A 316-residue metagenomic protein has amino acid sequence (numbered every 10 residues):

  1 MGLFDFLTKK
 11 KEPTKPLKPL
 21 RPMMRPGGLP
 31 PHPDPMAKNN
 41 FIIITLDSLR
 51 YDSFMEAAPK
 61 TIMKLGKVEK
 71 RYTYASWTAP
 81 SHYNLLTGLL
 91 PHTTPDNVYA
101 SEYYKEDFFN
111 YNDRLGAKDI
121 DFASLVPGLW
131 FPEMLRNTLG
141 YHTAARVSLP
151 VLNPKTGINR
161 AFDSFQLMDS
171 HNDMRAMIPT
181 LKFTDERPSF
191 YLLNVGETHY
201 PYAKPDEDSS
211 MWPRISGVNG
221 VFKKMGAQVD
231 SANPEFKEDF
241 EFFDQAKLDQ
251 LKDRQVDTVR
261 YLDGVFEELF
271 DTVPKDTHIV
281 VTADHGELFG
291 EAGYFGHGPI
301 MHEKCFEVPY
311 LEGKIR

Functional and structural regions predicted by a protein language model:
M1-R316: Catalytic domains that recognize anionic headgroups
